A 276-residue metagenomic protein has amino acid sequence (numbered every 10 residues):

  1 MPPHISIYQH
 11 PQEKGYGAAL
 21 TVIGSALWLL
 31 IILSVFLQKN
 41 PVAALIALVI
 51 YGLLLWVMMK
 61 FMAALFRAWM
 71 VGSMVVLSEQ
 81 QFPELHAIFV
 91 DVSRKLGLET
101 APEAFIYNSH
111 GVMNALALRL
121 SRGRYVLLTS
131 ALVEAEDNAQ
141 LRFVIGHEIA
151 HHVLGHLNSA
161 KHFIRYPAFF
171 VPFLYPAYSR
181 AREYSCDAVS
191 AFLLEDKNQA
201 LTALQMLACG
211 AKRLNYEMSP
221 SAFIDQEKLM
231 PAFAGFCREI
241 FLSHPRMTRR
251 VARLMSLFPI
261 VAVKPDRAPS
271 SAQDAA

Functional and structural regions predicted by a protein language model:
M1-V112, P172-F173, R267-A276: Hydrophobic or amphipathic, alpha-helical segments that drive membrane association/targeting
Q80-A101, F173-L229, P259, P269-S271: Short helix/loop segments within enzyme catalytic domains that coordinate or immediately flank catalytic cofactors
F89, L128, F143-H156, D187: Active-site recognition of the HExxH zinc-binding catalytic motif
Y107-R124: Catalytic zinc-binding patch centered on the HExxH motif and its immediate surroundings that defines zinc-dependent
S130-F143, R180: Short pre-active-site segment immediately N-terminal to the catalytic Zn-binding motif
A139, I149-R165, E195-N198: Catalytic Zn2+-binding segment of zinc metalloproteases
L154-E183: Post-HEXXH active-site segment of zinc metalloproteases
I224-A276: Pan-zinc metallopeptidase signature
